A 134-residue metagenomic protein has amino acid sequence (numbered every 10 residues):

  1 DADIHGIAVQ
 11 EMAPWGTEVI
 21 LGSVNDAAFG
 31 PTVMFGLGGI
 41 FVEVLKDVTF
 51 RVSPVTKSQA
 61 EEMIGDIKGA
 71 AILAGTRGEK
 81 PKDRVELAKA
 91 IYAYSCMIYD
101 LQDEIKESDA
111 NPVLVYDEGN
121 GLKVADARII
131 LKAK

Functional and structural regions predicted by a protein language model:
D1-K134: ATP-dependent carboxylate/acyl-activation modules
